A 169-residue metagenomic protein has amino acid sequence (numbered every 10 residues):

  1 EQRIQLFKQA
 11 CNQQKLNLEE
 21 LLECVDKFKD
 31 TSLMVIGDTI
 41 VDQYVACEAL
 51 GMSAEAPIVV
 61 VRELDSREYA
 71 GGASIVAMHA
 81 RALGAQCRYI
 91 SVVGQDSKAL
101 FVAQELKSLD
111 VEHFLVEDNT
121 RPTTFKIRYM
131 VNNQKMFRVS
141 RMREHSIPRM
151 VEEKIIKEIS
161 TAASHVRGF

Functional and structural regions predicted by a protein language model:
E1-L50, E55, E63-F169: Ribokinase/PfkB-type carbohydrate-kinase core domain
I58: N-terminal glycine-rich cofactor-binding segment
